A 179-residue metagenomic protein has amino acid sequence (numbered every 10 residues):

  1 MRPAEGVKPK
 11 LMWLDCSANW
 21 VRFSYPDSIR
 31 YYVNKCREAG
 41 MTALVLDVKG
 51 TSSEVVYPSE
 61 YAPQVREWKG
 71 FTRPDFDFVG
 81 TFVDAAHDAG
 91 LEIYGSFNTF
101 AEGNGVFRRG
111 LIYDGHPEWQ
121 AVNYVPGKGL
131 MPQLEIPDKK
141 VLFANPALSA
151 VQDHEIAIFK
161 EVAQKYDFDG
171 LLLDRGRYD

Functional and structural regions predicted by a protein language model:
P3-P26, G95, F100-Y166: Active-site-adjacent "subsite" loops/lids of carbohydrate-active enzymes
K10-L14, L44-L46, I93-G95, L171-L173: Hydrophobic faces of well-ordered beta-strands that scaffold small-molecule active sites in alpha/beta enzyme cores
A18, G50-S52, T99-A101, R177-D179: Active-site-proximal loop/turn and secondary-structure-junction residues that shape catalytic pockets, frequently
Y25-Y32, R37-G40, D75-F82, V151-I158: Stable alpha-helical elements in mature extracytoplasmic
D27-E54, K165-G170: Catalytic domains of carbohydrate-active enzymes, especially glycoside hydrolases
R30-V33, G50-N98: Aromatic-lined substrate-binding rim segments of carbohydrate-active enzymes
C36, L44, A86, E155 (+2 more regions): Conserved, mostly hydrophobic/aromatic
N104-L111, L171-D179: Charge-patterned, long linear interaction tracts outside catalytic cores
